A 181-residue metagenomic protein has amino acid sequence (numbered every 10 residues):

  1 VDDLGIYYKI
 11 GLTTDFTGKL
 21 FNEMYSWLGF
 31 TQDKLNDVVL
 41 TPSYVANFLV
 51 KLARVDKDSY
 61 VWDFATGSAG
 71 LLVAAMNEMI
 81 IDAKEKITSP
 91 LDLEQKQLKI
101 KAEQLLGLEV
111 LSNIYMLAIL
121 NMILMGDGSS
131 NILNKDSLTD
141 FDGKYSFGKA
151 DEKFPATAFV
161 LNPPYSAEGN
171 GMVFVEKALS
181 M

Functional and structural regions predicted by a protein language model:
V1-G29: Long recognition/docking surfaces used for binding and targeting
I10-G11, M24, L28, G67 (+3 more regions): Generic signature of intrinsically disordered, low-complexity segments enriched in small/polar residues
N36-P164, E168-G169, V173: Conserved S-adenosyl-L-methionine
V175-M181: A short glycine-rich, Lys/Arg-flanked "PGG" loop and its adjoining helix->strand segment in the class I
